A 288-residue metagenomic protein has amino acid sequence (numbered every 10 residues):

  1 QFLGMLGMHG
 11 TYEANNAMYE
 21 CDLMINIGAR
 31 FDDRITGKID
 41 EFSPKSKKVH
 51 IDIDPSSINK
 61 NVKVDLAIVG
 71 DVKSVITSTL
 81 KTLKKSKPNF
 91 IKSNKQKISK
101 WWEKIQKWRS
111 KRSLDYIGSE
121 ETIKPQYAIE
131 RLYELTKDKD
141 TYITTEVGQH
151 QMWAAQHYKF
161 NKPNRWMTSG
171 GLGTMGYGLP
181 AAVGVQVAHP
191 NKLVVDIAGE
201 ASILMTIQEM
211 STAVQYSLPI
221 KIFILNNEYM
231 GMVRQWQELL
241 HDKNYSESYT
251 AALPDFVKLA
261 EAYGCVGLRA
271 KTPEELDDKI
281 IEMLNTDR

Functional and structural regions predicted by a protein language model:
Q1, E103-V185: Active-site diphosphate/adenylate-binding microenvironment
Q1, T11-D32, M152-M230: Thiamine diphosphate
F2-K100, I280-L284: Glycine-rich, acidic loop regions that bind phosphate or pyrophosphate groups
G4, H9, Q215-R288: Thiamine diphosphate
M24-I27, I51, V75, T79-N89 (+9 more regions): Change "in soluble alpha/beta enzymes" to "in soluble alpha/beta proteins
R34-G37, K60, S78-T79, W153-A155 (+4 more regions): Short glycine-/acidic-enriched loop or helix-start segments at secondary-structure transitions that form or flank
P44, V62-V64, N161-K162, Y216 (+1 more regions): Short, structured coil segments at secondary-structure junctions
L66-A67, R165-M167, V266-L268: Structural signal for short hydrophobic segments within the conserved structured cores of catalytic domains across
